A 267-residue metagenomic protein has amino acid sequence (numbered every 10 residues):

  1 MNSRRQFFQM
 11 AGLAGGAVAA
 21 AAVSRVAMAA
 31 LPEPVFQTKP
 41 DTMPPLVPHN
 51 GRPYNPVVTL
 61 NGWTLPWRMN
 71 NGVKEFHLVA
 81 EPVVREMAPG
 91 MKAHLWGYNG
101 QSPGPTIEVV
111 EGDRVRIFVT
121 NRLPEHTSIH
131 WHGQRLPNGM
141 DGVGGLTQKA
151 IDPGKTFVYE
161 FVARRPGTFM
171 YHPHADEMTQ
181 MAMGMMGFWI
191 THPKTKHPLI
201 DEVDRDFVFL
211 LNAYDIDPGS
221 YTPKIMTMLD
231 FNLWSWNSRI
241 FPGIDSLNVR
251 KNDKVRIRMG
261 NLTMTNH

Functional and structural regions predicted by a protein language model:
N2-H267: Copper-binding active sites and cupredoxin-like electron-transfer domains, recognizing His/Cys-rich ligand loops
